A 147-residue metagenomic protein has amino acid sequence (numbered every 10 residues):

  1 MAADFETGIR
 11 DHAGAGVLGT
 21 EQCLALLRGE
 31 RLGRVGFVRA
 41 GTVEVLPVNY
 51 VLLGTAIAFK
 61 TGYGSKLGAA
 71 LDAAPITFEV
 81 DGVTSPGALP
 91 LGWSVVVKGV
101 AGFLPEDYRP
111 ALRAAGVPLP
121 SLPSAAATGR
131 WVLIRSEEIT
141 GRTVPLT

Functional and structural regions predicted by a protein language model:
A2-A15, T77, D81-T147: Charged, gly/pro-rich active-site loop segments
E6-R34: Short, basic/aromatic recognition patches
L18-T20, T61, A115: Charged, amphipathic alpha-helical segments
C23, K66-L67, Y108-A111: Amphipathic alpha-helical interface surfaces
R28-E30, T42-V43, S94, A127: Short solvent-exposed loop/turn micro-motifs enriched in small/polar/acidic residues
E30-G33, P47, A73-P75, T128-W131: Short, surface-exposed beta-edge/turn micro-motifs
E30-G62: Short beta-strand segments
N49-P86: A short mixed-secondary-structure module that forms the rim of ligand-binding clefts
